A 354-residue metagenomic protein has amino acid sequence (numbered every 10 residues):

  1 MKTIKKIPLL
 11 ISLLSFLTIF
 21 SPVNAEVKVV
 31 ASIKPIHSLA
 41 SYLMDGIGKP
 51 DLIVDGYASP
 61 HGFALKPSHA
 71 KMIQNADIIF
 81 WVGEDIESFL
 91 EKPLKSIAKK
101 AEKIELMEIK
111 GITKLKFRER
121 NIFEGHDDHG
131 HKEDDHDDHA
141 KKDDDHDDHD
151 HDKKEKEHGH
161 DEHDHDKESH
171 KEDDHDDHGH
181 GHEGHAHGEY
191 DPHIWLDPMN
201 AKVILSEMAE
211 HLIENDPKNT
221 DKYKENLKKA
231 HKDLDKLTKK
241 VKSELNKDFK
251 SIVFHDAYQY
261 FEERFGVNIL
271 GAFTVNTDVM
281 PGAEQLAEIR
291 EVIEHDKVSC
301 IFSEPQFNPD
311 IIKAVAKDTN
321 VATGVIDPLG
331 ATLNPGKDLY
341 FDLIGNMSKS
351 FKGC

Functional and structural regions predicted by a protein language model:
M1-I7: Positively charged n-region of N-terminal signal peptides that target proteins for export
P8-I19: Bacterial N-terminal signal peptides
I19-A25: Bacterial Sec-dependent signal peptides at the C-terminal "C-region" and cleavage site
A25-C354: Extracytoplasmic metal-acquisition and chelation regions
